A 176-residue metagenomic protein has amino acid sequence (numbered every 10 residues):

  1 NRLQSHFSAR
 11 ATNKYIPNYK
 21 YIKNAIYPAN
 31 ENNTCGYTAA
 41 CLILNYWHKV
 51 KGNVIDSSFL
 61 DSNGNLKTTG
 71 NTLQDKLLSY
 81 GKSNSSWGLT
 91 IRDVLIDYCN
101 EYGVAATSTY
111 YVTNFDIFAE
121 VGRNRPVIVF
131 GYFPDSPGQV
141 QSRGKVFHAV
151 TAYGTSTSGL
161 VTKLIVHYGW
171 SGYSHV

Functional and structural regions predicted by a protein language model:
N1-S85, S158: Active-site-adjacent structural segments surrounding the nucleophilic cysteine of cysteine proteases and isopeptidases
S62-V176: Conserved active-site-adjacent core of cysteine acyl-enzyme catalytic domains
